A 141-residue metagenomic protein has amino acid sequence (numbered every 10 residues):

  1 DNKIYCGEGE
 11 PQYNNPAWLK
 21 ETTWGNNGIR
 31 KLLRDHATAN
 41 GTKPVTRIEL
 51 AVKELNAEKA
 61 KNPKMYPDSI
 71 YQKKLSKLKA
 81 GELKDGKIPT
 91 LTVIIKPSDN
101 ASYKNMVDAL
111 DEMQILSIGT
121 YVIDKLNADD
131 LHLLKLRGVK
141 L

Functional and structural regions predicted by a protein language model:
D1-L141: Long, low-hydrophobicity, acidic/polar, solvent-exposed interaction domains
